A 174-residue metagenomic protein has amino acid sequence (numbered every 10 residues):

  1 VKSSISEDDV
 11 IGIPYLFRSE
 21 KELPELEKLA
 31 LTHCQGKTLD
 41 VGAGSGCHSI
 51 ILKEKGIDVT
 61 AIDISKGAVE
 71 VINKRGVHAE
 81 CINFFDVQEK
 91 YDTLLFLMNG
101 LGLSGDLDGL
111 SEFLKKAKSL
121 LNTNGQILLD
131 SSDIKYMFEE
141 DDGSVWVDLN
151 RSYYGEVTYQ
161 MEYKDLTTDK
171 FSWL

Functional and structural regions predicted by a protein language model:
V1-H33: S-adenosyl-L-methionine
H33-G44: Conserved class I S-adenosyl-L-methionine
S45-G56: Conserved SAM-binding loop of SAM-dependent methyltransferases across substrates and taxa, primarily the Class I
S65: Conserved SAM/SAH-binding beta-strand->alpha-helix loop
N73-D86: Conserved SAM-binding strand-loop segment of SAM-dependent methyltransferases
K90-S111: A short SAM/SAH-binding and catalytic strip from SAM-dependent methyltransferases
S111-T123: A short glycine-rich, Lys/Arg-flanked "PGG" loop and its adjoining helix->strand segment in the class I
T123-L174: SAM-dependent methyltransferase
